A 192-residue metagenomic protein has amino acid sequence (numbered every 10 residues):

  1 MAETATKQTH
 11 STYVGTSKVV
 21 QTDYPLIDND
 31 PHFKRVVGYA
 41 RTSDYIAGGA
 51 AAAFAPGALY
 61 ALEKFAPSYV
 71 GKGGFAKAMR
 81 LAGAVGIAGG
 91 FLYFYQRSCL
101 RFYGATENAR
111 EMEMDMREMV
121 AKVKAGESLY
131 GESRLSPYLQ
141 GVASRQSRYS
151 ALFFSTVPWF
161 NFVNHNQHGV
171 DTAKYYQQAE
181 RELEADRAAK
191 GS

Functional and structural regions predicted by a protein language model:
M1-G38, R101-S192: Eukaryotic organellar inner-membrane topogenic segments
A5-T9, G15-E107: Single-pass hydrophobic alpha-helical transmembrane segments typical of small organelle membrane proteins
